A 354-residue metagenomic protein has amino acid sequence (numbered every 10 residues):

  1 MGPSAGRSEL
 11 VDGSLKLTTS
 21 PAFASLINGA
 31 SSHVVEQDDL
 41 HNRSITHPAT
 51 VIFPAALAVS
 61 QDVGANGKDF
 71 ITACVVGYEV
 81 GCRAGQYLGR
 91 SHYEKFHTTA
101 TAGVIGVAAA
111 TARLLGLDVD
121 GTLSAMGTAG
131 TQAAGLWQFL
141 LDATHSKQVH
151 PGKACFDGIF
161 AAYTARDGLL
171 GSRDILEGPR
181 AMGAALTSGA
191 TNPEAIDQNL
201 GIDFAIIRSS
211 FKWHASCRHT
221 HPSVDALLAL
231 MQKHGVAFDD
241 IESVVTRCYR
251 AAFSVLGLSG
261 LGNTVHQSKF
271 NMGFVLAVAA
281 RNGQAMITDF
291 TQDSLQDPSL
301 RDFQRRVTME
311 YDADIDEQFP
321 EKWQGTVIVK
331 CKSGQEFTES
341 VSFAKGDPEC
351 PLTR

Functional and structural regions predicted by a protein language model:
M1-I45, S146-F156, Y163-R354: Terminal-appendage/accessory-domain detector
P21-E36, A49-P54, V75-Q86: A short glycine/small-residue-enriched secondary-structure motif
S32, V51-F53, A58, V80 (+3 more regions): Short connector loops/turns at beta-strand edges and beta->alpha or beta->beta junctions
H41-T50, F96-T99: Glycine/serine-rich anion-binding loops at beta->alpha junctions that coordinate negatively charged ligand groups
T46-T50, A65, V75, D289-S294: Contiguous domain-boundary segments centered on the initiation and propagation of an alpha-helix
P48-K68, I105-L117, Y163, C217-G235 (+1 more regions): Alpha-helical support elements that line or immediately flank enzyme active sites and cofactor-binding pockets
A49-T50, A100-I105, P351-R354: Short acidic alpha-helix initiation/capping motifs at coil-to-helix transition points, especially at protein N-termini
S60-F160, D167, S172-P179: Glycine-rich, mobile lid/loop segments that gate access to catalytic sites or pores
